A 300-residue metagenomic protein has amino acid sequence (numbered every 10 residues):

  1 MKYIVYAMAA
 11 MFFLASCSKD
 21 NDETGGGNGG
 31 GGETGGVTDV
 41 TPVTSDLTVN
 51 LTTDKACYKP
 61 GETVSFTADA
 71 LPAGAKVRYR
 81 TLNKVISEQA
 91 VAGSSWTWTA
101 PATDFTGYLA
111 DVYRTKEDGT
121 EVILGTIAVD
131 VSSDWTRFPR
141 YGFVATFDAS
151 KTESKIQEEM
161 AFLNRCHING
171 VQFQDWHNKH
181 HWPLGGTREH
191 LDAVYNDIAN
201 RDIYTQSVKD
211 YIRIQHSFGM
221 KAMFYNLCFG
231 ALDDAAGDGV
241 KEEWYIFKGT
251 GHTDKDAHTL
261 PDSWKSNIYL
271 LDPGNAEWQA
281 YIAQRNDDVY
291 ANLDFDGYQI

Functional and structural regions predicted by a protein language model:
Y3, L14-L47: Bacterial Sec-dependent N-terminal signal peptides
A7-F13: Bacterial N-terminal signal peptides
P42-D134: Beta-strand-enriched, solvent-exposed domains that form extended recognition/catalytic surfaces
L124-K179: An acidic-aromatic substrate-binding cleft motif
S133-E153, F224, C228-F295: Active-site-adjacent "subsite" loops/lids of carbohydrate-active enzymes
E159-Q206, G230-G251, T259-W264, P273-G274: Aromatic-lined carbohydrate-binding/catalytic grooves of carbohydrate-active enzymes
N164, V208-M223: Surface-exposed amphipathic alpha-helices with a cationic face
H167-N169, H216-M220, D294-D296: Short, well-ordered coil/turn segments that N-cap beta-strands
